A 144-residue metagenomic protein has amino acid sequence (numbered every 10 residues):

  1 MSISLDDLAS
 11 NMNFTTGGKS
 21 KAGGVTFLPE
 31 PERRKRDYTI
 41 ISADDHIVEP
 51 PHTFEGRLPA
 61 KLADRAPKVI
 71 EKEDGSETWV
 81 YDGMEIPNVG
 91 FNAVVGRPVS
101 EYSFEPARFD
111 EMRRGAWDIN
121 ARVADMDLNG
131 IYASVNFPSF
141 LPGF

Functional and structural regions predicted by a protein language model:
M1-F144: Helix-coil boundary/capping segments in enzymes
